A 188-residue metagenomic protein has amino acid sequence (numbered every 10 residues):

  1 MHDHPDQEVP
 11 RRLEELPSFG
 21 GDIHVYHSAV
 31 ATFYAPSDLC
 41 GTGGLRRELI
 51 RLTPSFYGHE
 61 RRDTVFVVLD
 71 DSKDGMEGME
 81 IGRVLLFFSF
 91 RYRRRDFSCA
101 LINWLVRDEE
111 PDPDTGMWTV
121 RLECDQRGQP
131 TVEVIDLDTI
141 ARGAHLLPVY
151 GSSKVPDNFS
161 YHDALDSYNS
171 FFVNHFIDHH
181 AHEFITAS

Functional and structural regions predicted by a protein language model:
M1-S188: Terminal interaction-prone segments of large eukaryotic proteins
